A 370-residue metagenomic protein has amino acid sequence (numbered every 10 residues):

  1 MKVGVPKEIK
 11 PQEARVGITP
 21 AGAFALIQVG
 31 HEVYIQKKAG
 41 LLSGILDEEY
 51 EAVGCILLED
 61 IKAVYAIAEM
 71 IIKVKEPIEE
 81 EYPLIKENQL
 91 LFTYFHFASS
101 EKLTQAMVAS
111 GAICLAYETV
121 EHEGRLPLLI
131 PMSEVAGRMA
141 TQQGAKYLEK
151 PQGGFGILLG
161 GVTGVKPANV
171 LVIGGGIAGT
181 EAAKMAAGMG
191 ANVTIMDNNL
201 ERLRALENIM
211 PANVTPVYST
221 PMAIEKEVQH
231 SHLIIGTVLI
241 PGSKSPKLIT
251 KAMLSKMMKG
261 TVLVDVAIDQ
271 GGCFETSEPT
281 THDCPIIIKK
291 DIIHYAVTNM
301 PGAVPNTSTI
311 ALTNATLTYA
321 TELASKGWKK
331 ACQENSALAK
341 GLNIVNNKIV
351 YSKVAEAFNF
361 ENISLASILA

Functional and structural regions predicted by a protein language model:
K2, E8, E79-A168, V297-N299: Glycine/serine-rich phosphate-binding loop and adjoining beta1-alpha1 elements at the start of nucleotide-handling
K2-A106, S110: An N-terminal-biased, well-structured beta-alpha scaffold segment characteristic of Rossmann-like dinucleotide-binding
P6-I45, P151-G236, I286: Glycine-rich phosphate/diphosphate-binding loop of Rossmann-like nucleotide-binding domains
E69, K75-E76, F95-H96, V238-I240 (+2 more regions): Short glycine-/small-residue-rich Rossmann-like dinucleotide-binding loops
E76, V135, G176-I177: Residue-level detector of alpha-helix initiation sites
E118-Q143, Y147-L158, I268, C273-A370: Adenosine-phosphate binding glycine-rich loop
N208-K290: Rossmann-like adenosine-cofactor binding region
